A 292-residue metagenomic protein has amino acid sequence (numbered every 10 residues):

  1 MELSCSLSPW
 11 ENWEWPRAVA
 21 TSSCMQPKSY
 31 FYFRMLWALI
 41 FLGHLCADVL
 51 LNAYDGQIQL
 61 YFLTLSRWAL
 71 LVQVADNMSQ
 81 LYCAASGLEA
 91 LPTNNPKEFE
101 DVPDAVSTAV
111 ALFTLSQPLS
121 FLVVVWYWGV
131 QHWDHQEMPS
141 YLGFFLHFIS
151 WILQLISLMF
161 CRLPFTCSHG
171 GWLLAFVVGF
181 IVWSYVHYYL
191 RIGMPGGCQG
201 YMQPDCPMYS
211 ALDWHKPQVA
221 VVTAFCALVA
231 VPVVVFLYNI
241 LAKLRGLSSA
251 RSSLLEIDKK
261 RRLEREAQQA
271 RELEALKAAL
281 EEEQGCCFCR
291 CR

Functional and structural regions predicted by a protein language model:
M1-S22, L91-F99, A250-R292: Non-transmembrane, juxtamembrane loop and terminal tail segments of multi-pass eukaryotic membrane proteins
E2-G87, L91, D101-D104: Early transmembrane hairpin module of multi-pass membrane proteins
Q26-F41, Q59-D76, D104-S120, E137-I149 (+2 more regions): Transmembrane alpha-helices of multi-pass eukaryotic membrane proteins
K28, R191, G196-K243: Membrane-interface transmembrane-helix boundary segments in multi-pass integral membrane proteins
L42-D48, S120-G129, V177-V186: Aromatic-anchored segments of alpha-helical transmembrane domains
L45-W68, Y127-F145, L158-G171, H187-G200 (+1 more regions): Membrane-lumen (extracellular) interface motif
L70-Y82, I149-F160, A224-N239: Hydrophobic cores of alpha-helical transmembrane segments in multi-pass inner/ER membrane proteins, independent
L81-E89, R191-G193, V233-I257: Transmembrane-helix exit/juxtamembrane "anchor" motif
